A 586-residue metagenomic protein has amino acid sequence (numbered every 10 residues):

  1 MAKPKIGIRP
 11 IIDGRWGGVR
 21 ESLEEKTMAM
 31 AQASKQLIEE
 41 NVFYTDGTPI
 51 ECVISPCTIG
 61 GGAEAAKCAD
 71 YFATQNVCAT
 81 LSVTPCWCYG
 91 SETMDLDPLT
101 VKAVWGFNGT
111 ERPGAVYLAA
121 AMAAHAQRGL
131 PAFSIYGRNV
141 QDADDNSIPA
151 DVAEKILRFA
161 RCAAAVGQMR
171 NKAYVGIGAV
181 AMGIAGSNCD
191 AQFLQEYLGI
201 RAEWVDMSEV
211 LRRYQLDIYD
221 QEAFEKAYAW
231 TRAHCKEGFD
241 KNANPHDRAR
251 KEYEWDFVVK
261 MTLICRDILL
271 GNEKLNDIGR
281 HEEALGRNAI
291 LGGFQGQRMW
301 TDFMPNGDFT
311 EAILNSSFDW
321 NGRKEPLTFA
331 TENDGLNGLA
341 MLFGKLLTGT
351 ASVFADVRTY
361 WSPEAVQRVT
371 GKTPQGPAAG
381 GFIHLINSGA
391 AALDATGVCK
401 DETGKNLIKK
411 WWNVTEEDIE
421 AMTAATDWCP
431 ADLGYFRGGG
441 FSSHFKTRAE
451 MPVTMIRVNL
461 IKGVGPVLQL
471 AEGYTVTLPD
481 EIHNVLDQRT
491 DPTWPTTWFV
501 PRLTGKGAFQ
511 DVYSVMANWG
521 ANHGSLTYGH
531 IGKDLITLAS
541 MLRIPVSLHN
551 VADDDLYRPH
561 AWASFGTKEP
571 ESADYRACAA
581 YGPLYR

Functional and structural regions predicted by a protein language model:
M1-T58, G186-H246: N-terminal glycine-rich anion-binding loop in soluble enzyme alpha/beta folds
I8, R158-F193, Y197, V366-C399: Conserved anion/nucleotide-ligand pocket segment
E24-L37, A66-K67, A115-A119, V152-I156 (+3 more regions): Well-ordered, non-membrane alpha-helical segments in soluble/globular domains
K26-M30, G60, V104-F107, Y197 (+4 more regions): Anaerobic metallocofactor- and corrinoid-dependent redox/one-carbon enzyme cores, especially those from methanogenesis
Q32-S82, W87-G90, M94, P98-V101 (+3 more regions): Alpha/propeptide regions of enzymes that mature by internal proteolysis
C57-R170, M182-G183, N306, T370: Cofactor- and metal-binding active-site motifs of prokaryotic enzymes that mediate redox/radical or nucleophilic
P113, G183-N188, Q192-F193, E203 (+4 more regions): Short helix/loop capping segments that flank catalytic or ligand/cofactor-binding pockets
A123-F133, E154-R158, D220-E237, M341: A polyampholytic, Gly/Pro-enriched intrinsically disordered region
